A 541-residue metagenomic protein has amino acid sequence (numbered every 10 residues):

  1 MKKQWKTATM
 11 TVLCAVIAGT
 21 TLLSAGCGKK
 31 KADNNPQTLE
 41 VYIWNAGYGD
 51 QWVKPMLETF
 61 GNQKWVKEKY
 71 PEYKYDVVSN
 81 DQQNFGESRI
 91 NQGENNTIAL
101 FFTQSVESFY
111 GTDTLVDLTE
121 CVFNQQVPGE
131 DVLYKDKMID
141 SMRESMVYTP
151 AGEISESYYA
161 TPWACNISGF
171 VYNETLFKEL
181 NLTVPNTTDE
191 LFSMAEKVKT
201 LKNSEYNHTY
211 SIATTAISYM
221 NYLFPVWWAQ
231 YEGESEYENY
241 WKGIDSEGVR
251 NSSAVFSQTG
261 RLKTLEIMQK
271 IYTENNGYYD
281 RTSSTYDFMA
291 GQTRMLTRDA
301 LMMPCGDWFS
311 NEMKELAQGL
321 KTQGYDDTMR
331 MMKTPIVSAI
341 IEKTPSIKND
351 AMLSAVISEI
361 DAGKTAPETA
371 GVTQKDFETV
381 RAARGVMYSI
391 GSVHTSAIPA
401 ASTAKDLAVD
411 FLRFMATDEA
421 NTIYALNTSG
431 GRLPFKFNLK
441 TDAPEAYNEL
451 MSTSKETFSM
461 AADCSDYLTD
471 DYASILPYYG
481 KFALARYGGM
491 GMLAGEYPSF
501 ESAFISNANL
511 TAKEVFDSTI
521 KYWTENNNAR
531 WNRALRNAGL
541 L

Functional and structural regions predicted by a protein language model:
Q4-A8, L13-T114, E120-D136, V184 (+3 more regions): Conserved N-terminal structural module of periplasmic/extracytoplasmic solute-binding proteins
D33, G47, L115-D117, V122 (+4 more regions): Mature extracytoplasmic/periplasmic domains
W65-S79, N181-L182, K270-Y286, Q323-T328: A local structural motif
N80-D117, D131-Y159, F170-V171, F192-H208 (+2 more regions): Pocket-flanking alpha-helical
V106-I167, E342-A383: Hinge/lid segment of periplasmic solute-binding proteins
M146-W163, S168, F192-S252, A300: Extracytoplasmic/periplasmic solute-binding protein
E153, T428-G431, S452-N526, W531-R533: C-terminal capping/gating helix-and-loop segments adjacent to ligand/active sites or protein-protein/ligand interfaces
A195, E238-S284, D327-V380: Glycine-centered hinge/linker elements that transmit conformational signals in sensory and ligand-binding systems
